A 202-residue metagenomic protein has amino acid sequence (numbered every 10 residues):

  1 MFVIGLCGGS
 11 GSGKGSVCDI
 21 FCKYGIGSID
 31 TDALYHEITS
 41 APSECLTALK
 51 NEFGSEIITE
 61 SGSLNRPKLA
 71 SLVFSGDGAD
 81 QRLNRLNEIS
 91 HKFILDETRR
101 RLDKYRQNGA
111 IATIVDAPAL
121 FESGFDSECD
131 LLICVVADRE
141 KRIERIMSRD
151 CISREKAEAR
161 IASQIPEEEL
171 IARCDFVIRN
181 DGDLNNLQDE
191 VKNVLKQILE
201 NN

Functional and structural regions predicted by a protein language model:
M1-A33: Walker A (P-loop) phosphate-binding motif
V3, K14, C18, L46 (+7 more regions): A general structural signal for well-ordered alpha-helical segments in protein cores
G13, D32, L86, I114 (+2 more regions): Residue-level signal for inorganic ion chemistry
I26-S28, I111-A112, D126, I171 (+1 more regions): Hydrophobic "anchor" residues on beta-strands that sit immediately upstream of conserved functional sites
S28, L132-C134, V177-I178: Short, well-ordered beta-strand core segments
H36-A110: ATP-dependent small-molecule kinase phosphotransfer cores that center on conserved nucleotide phosphate-binding segments
I94, T98, S127-E128, R139 (+2 more regions): Small-molecule kinase domains that catalyze NTP-dependent phosphoryl transfer to phosphate-bearing small molecules
R99-N108, A112-S148: ATP-dependent NMP and nucleoside kinases share a basic, alpha-helical "lid"
